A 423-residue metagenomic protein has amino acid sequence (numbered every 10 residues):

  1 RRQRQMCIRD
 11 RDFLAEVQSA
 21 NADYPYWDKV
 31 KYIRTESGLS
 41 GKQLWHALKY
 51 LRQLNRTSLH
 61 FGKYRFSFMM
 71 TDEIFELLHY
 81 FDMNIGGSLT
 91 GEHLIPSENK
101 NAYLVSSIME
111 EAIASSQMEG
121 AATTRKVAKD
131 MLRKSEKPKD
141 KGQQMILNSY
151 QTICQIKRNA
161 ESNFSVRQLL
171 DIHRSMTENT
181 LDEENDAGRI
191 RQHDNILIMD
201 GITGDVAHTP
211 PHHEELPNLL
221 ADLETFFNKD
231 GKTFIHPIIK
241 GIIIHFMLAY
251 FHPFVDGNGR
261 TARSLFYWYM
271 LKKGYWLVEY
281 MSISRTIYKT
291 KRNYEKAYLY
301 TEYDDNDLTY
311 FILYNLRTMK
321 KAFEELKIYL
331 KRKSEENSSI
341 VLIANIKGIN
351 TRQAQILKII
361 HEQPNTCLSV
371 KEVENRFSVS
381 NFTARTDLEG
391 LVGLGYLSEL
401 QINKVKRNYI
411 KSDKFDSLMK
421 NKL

Functional and structural regions predicted by a protein language model:
R1-Q5, R9-D256, R260-L423: FIC/Doc superfamily catalytic core
